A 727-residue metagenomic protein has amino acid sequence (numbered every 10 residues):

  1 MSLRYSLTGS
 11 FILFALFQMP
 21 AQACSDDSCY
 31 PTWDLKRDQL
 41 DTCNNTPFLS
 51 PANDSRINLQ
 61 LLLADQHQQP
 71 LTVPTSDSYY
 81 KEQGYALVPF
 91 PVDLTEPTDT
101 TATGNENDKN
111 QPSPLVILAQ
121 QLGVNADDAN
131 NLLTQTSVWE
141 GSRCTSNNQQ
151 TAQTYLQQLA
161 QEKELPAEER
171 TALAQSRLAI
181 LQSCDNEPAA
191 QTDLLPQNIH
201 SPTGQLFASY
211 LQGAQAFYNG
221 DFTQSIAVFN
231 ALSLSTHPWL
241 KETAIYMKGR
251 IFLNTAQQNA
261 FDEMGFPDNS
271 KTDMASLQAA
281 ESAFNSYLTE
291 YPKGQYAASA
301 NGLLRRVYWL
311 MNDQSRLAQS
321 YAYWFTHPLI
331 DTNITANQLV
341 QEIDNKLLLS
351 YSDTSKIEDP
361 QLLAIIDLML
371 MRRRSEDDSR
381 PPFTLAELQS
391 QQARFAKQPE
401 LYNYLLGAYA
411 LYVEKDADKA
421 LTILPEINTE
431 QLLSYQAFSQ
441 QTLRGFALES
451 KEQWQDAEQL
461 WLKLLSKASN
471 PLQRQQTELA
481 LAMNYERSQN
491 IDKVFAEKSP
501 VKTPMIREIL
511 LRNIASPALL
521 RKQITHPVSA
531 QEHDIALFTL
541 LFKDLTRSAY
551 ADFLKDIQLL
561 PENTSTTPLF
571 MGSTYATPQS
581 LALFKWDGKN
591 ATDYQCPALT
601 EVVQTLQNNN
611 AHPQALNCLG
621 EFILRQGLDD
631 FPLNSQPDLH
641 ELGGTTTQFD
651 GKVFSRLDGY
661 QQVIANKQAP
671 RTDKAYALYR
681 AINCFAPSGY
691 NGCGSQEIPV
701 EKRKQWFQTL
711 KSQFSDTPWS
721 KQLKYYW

Functional and structural regions predicted by a protein language model:
S2, T8, Q22-W727: Acidic, polar-rich low-complexity tracts and alpha-helical solenoid repeat scaffolds
S6-A15: Sec-dependent N-terminal signal peptides
L16-P20: N-terminal signal peptide c-region/cleavage motif recognized by signal peptidases
